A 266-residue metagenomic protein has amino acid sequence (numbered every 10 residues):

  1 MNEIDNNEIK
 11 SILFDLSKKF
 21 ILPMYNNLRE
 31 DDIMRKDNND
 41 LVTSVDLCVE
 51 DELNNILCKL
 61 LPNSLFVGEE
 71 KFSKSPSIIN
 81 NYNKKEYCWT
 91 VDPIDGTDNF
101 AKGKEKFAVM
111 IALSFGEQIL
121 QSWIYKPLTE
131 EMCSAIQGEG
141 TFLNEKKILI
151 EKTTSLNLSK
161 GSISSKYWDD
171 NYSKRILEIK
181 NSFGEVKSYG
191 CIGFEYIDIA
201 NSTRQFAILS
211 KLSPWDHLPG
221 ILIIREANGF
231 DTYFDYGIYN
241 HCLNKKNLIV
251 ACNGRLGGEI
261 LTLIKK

Functional and structural regions predicted by a protein language model:
M1-I94: N-terminal subdomain of lithium-sensitive/metallo-dependent phosphomonoesterases centered on the IMPase/IPPase/PAP
I21, D46, L57, T97 (+6 more regions): Residue-level signal for inorganic ion chemistry
L47, E70, P93-G96, P127 (+2 more regions): Generic detector of well-ordered alpha-helical packing
E69, Y125, S210: Conserved residues at the C-terminal ends of beta-strands
Y82-F142: DPxDG-like acidic metal-binding loop motif
L143-I150: A structural micro-motif at secondary-structure boundaries
E151-K266: An extended, acidic
